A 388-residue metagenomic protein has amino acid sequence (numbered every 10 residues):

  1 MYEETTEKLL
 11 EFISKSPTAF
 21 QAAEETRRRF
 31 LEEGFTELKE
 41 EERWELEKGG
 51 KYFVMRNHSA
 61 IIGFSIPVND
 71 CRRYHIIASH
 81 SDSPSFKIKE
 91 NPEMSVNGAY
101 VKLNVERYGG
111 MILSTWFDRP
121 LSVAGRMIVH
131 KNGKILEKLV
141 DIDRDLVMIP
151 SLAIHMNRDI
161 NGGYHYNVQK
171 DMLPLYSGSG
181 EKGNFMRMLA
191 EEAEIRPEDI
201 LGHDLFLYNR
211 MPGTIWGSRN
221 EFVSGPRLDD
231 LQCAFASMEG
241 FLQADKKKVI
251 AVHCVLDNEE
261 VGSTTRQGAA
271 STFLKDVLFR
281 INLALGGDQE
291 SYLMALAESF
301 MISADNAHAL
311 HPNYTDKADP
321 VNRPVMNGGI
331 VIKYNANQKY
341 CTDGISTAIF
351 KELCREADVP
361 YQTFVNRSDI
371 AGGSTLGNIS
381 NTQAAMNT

Functional and structural regions predicted by a protein language model:
M1-T388: N-terminal hydrophobic/helix-forming segments and targeting peptides
